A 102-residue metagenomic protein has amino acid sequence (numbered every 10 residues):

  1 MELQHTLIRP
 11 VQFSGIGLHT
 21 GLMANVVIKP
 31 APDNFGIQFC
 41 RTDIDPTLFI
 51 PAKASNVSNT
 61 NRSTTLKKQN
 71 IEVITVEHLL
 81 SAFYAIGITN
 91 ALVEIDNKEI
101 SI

Functional and structural regions predicted by a protein language model:
M1-T89, E94-I102: C-terminal regulatory domains involved in ligand/effector binding and gene-expression control
